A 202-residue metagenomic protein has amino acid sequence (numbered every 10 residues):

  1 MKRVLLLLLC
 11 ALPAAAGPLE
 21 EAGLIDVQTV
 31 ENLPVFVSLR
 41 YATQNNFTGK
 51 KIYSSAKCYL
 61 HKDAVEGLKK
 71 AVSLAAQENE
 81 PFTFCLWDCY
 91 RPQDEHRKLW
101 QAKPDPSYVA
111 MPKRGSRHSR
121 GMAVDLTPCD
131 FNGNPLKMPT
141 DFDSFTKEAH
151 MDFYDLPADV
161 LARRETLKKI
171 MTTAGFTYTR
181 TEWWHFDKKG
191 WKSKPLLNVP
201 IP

Functional and structural regions predicted by a protein language model:
K2-R3, R91: Basic side chains
R3-P13: Sec-dependent N-terminal signal peptides
P13-A14, Q93: Residues at or immediately preceding the N-termini of alpha-helices
A16-W87, Q101-P202: Extracytoplasmic cell-surface/polysaccharide-interacting catalytic and binding patches
L86-R97: Secreted/periplasmic proteins that engage bacterial cell-wall peptidoglycan
